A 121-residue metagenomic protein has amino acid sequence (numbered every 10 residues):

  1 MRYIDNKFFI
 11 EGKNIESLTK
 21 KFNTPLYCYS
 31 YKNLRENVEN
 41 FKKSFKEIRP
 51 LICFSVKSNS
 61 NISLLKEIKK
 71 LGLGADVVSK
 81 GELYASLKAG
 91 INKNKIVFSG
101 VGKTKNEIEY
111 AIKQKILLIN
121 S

Functional and structural regions predicted by a protein language model:
M1-I119: A charged N-terminal "starter" segment
